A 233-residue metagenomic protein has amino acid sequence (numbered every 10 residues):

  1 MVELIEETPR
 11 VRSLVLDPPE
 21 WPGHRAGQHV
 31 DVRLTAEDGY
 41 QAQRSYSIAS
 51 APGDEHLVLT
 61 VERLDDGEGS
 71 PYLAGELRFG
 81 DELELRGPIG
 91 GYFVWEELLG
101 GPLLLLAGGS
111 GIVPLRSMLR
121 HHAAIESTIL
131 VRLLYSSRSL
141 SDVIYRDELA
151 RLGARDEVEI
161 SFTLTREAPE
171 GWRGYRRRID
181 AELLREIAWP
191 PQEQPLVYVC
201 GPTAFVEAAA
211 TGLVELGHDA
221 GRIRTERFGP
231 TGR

Functional and structural regions predicted by a protein language model:
M1-D81, S137-S139, T163-E167: Ferredoxin-reductase
G27, G111, P202: Short, conserved phosphate/pyrophosphate- and ester-handling motifs at nucleotide-, phospho-/glycolipid
G87-L99: A short, basic/flexible loop-to-alpha-helix module at the beginning of a structural domain
E96-P102, P191-E193: Short helix-loop-beta connector
I112-A124: Histidine-anchored nucleotide/phosphate-binding helix
L130-R233: Reductase modules of NAD(P)H-dependent flavoproteins
